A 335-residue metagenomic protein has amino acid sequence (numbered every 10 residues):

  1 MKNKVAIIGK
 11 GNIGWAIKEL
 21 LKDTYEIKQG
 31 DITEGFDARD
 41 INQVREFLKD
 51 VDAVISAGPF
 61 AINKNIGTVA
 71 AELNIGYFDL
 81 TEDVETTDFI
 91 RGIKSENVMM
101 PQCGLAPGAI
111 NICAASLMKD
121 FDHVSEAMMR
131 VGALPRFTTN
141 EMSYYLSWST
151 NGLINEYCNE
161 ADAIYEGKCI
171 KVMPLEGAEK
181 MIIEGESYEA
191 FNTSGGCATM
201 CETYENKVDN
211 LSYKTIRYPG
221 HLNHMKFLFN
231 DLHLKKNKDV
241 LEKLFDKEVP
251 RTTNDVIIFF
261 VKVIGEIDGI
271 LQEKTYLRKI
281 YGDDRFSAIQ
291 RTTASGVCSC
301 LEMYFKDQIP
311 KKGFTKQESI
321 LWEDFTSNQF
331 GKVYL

Functional and structural regions predicted by a protein language model:
V5-G9: Conserved N-terminal Rossmann-fold NAD(P)-binding element of oxidoreductases
I13: Hydrophobic/small residue at the entry helix of a nucleotide-binding pocket
T24-D37: NAD(P)-binding Rossmann-fold cofactor-contacting core
R39-D50: Conserved Rossmann-fold cofactor-binding substructure of NAD(P)-dependent oxidoreductases
D52-A57, F78: N-terminal Rossmann-like NAD(P) cofactor-binding module of classical short-chain dehydrogenase/reductase
V69-T87: ADP-ribose/adenylate-binding Rossmann-like module
T81-P101: Rossmann-fold NAD(P)-binding glycine/threonine-rich loop
D120-L335: C-terminal catalytic/substrate-binding lobe primarily of soluble NAD(P)-dependent oxidoreductases
